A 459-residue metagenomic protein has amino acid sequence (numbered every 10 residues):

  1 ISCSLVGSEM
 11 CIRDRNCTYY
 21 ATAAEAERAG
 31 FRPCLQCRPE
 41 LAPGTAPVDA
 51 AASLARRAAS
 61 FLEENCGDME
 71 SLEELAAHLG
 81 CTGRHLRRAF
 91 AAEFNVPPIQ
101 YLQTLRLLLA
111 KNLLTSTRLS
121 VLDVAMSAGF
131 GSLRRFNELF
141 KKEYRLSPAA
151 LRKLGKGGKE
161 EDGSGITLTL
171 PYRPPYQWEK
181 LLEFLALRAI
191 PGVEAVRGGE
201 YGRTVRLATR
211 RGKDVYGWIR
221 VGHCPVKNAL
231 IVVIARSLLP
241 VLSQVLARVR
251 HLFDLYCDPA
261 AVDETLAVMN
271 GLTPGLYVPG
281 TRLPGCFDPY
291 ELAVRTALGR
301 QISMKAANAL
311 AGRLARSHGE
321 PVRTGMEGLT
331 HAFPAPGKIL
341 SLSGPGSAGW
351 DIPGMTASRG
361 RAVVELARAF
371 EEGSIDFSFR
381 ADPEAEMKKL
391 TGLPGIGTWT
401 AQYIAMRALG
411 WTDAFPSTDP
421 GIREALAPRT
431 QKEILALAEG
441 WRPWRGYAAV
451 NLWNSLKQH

Functional and structural regions predicted by a protein language model:
I1-E9: Positively charged, low-complexity/disordered segments
S8-E9, R15-H459: HhH-family (HhH-GPD) DNA N-glycosylase catalytic core used in base-excision repair
